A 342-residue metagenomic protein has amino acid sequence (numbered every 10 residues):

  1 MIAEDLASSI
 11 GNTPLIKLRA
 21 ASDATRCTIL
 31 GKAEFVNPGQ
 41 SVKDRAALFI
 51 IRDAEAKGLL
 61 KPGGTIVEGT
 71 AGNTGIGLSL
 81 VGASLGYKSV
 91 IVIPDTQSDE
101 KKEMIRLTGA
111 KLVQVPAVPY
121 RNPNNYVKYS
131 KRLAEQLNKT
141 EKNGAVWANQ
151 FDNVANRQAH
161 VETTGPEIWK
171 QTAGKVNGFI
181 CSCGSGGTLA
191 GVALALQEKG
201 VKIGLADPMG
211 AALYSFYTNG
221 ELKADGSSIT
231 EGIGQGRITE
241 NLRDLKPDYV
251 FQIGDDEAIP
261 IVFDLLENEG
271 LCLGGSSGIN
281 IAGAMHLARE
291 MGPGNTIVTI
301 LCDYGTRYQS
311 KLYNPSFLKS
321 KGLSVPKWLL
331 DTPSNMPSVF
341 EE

Functional and structural regions predicted by a protein language model:
M1-E342: PLP-dependent amino-acid enzyme catalytic core
